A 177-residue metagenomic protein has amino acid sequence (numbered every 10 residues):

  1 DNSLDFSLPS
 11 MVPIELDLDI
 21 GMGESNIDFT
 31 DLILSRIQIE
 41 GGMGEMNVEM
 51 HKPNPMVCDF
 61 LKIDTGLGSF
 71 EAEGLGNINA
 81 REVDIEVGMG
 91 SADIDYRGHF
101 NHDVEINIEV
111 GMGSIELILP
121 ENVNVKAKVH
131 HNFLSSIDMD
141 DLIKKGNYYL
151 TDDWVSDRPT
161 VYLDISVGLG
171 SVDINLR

Functional and structural regions predicted by a protein language model:
D1, V48-R177: Short, surface-exposed interaction patches in beta-rich subdomains that mediate adhesion/assembly near membranes
D1-P13, D17-N26: Membrane-embedded segments
D17-M56: Right-handed parallel beta-helix
